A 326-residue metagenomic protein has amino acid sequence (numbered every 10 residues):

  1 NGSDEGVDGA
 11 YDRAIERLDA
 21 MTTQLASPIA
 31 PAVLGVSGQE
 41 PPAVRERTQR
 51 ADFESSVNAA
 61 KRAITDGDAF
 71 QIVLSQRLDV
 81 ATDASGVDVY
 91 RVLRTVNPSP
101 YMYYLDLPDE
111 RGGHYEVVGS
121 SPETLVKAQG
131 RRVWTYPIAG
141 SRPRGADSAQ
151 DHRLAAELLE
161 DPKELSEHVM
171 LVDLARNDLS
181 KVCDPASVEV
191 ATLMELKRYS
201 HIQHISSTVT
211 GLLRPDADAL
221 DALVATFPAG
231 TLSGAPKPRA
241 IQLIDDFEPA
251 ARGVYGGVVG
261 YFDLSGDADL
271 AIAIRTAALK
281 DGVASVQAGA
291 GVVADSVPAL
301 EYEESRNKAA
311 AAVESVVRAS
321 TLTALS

Functional and structural regions predicted by a protein language model:
N1-S326: Extended alpha-helical targeting/anchoring segments, especially N-terminal organellar/secretory targeting helices
